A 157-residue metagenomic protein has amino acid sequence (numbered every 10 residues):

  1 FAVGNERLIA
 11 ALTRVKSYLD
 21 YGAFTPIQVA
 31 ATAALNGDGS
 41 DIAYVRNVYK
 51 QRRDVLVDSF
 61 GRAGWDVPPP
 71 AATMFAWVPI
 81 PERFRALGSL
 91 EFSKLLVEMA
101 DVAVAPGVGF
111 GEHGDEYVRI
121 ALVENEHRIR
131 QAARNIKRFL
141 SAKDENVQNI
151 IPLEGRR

Functional and structural regions predicted by a protein language model:
F1-R157: PLP-dependent class I/II
